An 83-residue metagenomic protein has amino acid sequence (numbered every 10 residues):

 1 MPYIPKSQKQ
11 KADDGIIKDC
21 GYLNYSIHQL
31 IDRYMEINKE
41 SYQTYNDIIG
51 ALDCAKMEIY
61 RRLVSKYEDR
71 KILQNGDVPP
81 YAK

Functional and structural regions predicted by a protein language model:
M1-K83: Solvent-exposed interaction surfaces and binding hotspots enriched for charged
